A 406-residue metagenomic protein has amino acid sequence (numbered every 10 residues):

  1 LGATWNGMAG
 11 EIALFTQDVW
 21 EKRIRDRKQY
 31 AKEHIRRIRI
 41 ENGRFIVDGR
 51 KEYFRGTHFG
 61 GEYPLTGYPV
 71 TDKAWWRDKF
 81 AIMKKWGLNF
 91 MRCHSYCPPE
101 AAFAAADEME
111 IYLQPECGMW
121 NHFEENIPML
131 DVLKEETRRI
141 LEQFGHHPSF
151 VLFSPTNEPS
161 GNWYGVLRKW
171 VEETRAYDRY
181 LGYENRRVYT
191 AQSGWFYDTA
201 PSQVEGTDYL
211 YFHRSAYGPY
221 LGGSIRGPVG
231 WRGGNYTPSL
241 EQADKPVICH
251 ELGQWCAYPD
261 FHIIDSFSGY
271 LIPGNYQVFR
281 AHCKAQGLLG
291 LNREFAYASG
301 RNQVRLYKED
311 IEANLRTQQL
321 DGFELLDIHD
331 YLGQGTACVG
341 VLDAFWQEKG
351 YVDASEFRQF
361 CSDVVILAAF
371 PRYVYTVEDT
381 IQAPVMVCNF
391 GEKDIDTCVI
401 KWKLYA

Functional and structural regions predicted by a protein language model:
L1-D18, E100, I111-Q114, I140 (+1 more regions): Accessory beta-strand-rich segments of carbohydrate-active enzymes
W5, R36-R39, L240: Short solvent-exposed loop/turn micro-motifs enriched in small/polar/acidic residues
G10-M83, A104: N-terminal carbohydrate-binding accessory modules
T16, K22-R27, G269-A406: Carbohydrate-binding surfaces of carbohydrate-active enzymes
Y68-P69, W76, E136-T137, A368-A369: Active-site-adjacent structural elements in folded domains
A81, F90-L342: Substrate-binding/catalytic cleft of secreted carbohydrate-active enzymes, primarily glycoside hydrolases
W86: Active-site charged/polar residues at nucleotide-handling catalytic sites that mediate phosphoryl, nucleotidyl
